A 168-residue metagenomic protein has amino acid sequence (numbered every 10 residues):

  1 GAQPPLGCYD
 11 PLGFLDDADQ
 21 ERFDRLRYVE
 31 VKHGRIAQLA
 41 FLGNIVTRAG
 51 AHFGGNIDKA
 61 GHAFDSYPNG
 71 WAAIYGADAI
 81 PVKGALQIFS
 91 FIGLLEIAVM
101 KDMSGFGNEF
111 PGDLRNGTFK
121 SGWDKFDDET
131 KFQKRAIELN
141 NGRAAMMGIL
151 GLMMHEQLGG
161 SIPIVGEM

Functional and structural regions predicted by a protein language model:
G1-M168: Alpha-helical transmembrane segments and their helix-helix packing motifs
